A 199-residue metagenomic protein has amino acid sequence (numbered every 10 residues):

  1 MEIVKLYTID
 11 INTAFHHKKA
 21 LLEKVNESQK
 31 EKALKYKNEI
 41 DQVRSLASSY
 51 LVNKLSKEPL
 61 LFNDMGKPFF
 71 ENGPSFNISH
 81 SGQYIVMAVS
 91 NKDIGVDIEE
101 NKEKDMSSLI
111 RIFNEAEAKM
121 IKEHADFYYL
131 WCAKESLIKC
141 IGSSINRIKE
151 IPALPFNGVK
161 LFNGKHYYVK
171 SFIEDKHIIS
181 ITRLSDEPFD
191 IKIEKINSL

Functional and structural regions predicted by a protein language model:
M1-L199: Core catalytic alpha/beta fold that binds nucleotide/phospho-ligands
